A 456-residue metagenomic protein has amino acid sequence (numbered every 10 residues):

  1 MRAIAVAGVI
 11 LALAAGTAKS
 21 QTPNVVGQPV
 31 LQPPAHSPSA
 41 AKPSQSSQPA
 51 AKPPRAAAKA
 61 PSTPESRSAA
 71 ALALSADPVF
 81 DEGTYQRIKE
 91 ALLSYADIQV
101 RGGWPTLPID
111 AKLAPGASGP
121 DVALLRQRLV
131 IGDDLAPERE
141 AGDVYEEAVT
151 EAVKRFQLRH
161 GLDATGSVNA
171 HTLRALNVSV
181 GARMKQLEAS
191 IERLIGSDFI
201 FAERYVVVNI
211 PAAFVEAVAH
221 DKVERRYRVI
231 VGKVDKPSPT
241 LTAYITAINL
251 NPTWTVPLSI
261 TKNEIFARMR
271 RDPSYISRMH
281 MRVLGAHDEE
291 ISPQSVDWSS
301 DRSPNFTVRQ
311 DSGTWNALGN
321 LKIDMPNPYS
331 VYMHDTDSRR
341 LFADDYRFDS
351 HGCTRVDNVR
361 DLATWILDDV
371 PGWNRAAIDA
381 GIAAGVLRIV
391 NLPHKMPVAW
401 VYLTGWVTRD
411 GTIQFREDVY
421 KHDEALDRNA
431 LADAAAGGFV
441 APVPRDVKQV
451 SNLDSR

Functional and structural regions predicted by a protein language model:
M1-T22: Sec-dependent N-terminal signal peptides
L13, A164-G166: Accessory low-complexity/Zn-finger-associated flanking regions of SET/PR-domain chromatin methyltransferases
Q21-S46, A50-D163, A170-R456: Well-ordered beta-sheet/strand-loop patches within structured domains
